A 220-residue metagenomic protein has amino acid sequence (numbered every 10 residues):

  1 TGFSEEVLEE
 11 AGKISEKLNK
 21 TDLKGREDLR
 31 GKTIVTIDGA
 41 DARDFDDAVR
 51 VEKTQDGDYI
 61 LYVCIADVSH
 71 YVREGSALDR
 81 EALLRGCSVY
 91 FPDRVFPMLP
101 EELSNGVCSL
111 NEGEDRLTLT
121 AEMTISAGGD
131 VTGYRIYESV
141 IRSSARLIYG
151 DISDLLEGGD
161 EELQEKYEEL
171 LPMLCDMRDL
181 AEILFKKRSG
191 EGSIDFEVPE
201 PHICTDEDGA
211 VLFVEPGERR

Functional and structural regions predicted by a protein language model:
T1-I60, S69-E114, R146, S153 (+4 more regions): Charge-lined substrate channels and their catalytic hotspots, especially those that engage the 3′ end of RNA
K32, R116-T120, V198-E200: Active-site lining segments that contact anionic ligands and/or coordinate catalytic metals
I65: Catalytic-core elements of nucleic-acid end-processing and repair enzymes
V68-H70, V140, R220: Short, surface-exposed beta-strand-loop junctions and turns on beta-sheet-rich folds
G75-L78, R135-E138, P216-E218: Composition- and surface-driven signal marking solvent-exposed, interaction-prone regions in large proteins
E101-S104, D160-L170, A210-R220: Glycine- and acidic
D115-I183: Polynucleotide-recognition surfaces of large bacterial nucleic-acid defense/processing enzymes
F185-F213, R220: Core structural elements
